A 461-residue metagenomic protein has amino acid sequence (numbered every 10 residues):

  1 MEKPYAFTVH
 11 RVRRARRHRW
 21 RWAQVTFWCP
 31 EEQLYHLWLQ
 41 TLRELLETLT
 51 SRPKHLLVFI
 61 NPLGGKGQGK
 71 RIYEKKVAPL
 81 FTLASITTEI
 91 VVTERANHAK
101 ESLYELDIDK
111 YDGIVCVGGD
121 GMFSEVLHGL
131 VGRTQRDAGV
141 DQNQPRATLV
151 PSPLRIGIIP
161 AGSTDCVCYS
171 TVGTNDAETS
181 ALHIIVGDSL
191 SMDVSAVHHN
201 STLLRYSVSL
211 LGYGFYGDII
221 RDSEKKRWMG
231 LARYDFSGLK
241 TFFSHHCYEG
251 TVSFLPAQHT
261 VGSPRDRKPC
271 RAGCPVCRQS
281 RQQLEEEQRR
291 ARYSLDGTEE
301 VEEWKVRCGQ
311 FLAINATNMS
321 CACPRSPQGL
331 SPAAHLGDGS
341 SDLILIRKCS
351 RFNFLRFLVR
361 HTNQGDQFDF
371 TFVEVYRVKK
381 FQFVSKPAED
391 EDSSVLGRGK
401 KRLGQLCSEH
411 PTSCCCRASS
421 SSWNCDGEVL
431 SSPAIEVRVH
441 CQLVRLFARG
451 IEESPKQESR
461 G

Functional and structural regions predicted by a protein language model:
M1-P30, L34-H36, V306, P327-G461: ATP/nucleoside-binding phosphotransfer catalytic cores, i.e., glycine-rich phosphate-binding loops
M1-V117, S124, H128-R146, E453 (+1 more regions): ATP/NTP phosphate-donor binding region
K3-F7, R21-A23, R52-V58, A84-T87 (+10 more regions): Core residues of folded domains in eukaryotic genome-function proteins
R11-R13, C29-Q33, L42, L46 (+14 more regions): Residues that form ligand- and interface-recognition hot spots within folded domains
R16-H18, Y35, G65-Q68, E89-I90 (+12 more regions): Eukaryotic short linear interaction motifs
R19, A23-L34, T48-S51, G65-G69 (+16 more regions): Short amphipathic alpha-helical molecular recognition features
T41-L46, K100-L103, D141-P145, S180-A181 (+7 more regions): Eukaryotic intrinsically disordered and solvent-exposed regulatory patches
R71, T93-R95, E101, I108-Y111 (+2 more regions): Catalytic core of DAGKc-family lipid kinases
